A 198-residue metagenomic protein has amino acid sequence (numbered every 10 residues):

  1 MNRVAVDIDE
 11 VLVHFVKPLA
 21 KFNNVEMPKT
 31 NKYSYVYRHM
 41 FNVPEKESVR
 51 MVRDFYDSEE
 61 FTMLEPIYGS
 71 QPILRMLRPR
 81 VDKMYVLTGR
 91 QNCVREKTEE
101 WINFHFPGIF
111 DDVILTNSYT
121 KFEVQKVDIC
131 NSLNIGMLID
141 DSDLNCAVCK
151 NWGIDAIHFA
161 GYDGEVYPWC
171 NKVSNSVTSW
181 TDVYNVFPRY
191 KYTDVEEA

Functional and structural regions predicted by a protein language model:
M1-I8, R189-A198: Non-catalytic pre-domain segments flanking phosphatase-related domains
M1-M51: Active-site neighborhood of HAD-like aspartate-dependent phosphohydrolases
P28, F110-V113, D155-G161: Short hydrophobic/aromatic-enriched beta-strand-loop microsegments
K29, Y35-R75, D82: Metal-dependent phosphoesterase signature
F61-E65, S70-W101, I114-T116: Substrate-recognition element of Asp-dependent hydrolases with the DxDx(T/V) motif
G89-M137: Substrate-recognition "cap/lid" segment bordering the active-site pocket of phosphatases
I114-N117, K172-V183: Short acidic-hydrophobic, aromatic-tinged amphipathic segments that line or gate anion-handling sites
I135-T178: Acidic, Mg2+-coordinating phosphoryl-transfer loop and its flanking beta/alpha structural elements, shared across
